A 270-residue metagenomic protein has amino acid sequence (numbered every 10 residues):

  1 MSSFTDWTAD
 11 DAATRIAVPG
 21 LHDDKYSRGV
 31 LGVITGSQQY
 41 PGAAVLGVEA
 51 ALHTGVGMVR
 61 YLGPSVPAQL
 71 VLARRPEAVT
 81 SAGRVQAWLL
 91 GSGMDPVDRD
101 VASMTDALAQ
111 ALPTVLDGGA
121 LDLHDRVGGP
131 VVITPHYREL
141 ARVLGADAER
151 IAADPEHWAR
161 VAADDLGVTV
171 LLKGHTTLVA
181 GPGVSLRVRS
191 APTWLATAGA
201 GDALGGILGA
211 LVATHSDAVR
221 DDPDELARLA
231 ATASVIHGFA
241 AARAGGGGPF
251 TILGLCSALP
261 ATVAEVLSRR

Functional and structural regions predicted by a protein language model:
M1-P113, G118, D122-G129, Y137 (+1 more regions): Small-residue (G/A/S/T)-rich helix-start motifs and N-terminal tracts that mark the onset
